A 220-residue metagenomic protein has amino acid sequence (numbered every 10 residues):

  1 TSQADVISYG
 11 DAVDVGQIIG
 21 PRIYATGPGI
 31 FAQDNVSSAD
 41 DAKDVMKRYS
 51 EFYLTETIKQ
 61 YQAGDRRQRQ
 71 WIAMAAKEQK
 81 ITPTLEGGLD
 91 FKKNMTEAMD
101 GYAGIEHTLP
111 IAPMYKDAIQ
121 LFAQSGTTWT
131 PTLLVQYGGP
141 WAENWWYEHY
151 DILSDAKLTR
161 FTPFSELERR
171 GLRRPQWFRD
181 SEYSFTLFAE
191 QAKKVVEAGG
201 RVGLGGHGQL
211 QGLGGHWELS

Functional and structural regions predicted by a protein language model:
T1-K47, T55, Q60-Q124: Active-site loop-helix segments enriched in His/Asp/Glu that coordinate and activate a nucleophilic water at divalent
D44-G64, P110-S220: Active-site neighborhoods of metal-dependent hydrolases
